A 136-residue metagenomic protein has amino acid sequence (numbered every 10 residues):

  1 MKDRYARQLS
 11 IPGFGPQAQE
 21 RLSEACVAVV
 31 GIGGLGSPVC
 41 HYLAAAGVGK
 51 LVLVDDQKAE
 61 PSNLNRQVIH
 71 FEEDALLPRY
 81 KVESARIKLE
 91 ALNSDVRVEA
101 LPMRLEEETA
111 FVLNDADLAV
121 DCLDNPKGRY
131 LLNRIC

Functional and structural regions predicted by a protein language model:
M1-C136: Adenine nucleotide-associated cytosolic modules
